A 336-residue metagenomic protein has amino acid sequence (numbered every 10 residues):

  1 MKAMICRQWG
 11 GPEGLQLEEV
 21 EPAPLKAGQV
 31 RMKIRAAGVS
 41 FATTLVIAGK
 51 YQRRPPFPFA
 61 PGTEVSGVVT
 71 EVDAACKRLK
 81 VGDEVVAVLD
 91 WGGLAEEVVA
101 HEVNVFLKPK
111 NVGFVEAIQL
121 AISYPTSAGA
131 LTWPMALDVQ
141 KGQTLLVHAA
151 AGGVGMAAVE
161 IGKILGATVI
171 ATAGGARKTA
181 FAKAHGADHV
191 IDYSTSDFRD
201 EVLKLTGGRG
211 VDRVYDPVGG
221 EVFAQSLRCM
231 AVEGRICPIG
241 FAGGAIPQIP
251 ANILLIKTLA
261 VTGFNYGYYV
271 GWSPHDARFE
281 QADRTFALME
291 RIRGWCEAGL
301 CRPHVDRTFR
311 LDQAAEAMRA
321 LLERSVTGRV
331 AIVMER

Functional and structural regions predicted by a protein language model:
G11-G14, V20-S66: N-terminal glycine-rich beta->alpha transition that marks the start or flank of a dinucleotide-binding site
K33, L45, P56, V86-A149: NAD(P)H dinucleotide-binding glycine-rich loop of Rossmann-like/cofactor-binding domains, especially the beta1-alpha1
I47, S66-D90: A glycine-/small-residue-rich N-terminal strand-loop-strand element that serves as the cofactor-binding glycine loop
I118-S196: Mid-domain Rossmann-like dinucleotide-binding core that forms the NAD(H)/NADP(H) cofactor-binding site
F198-G208: Short amphipathic alpha-helix with an adjacent loop that forms part of the alpha/beta core around
G208, R293, E297-T308, A315-R336: C-terminal capping/lid region of NAD(P)-dependent oxidoreductase domains
E221-A298, V333-R336: Glycine-rich phosphate-binding loop and adjacent beta-alpha segment of Rossmann(oid) nucleotide-cofactor-binding
